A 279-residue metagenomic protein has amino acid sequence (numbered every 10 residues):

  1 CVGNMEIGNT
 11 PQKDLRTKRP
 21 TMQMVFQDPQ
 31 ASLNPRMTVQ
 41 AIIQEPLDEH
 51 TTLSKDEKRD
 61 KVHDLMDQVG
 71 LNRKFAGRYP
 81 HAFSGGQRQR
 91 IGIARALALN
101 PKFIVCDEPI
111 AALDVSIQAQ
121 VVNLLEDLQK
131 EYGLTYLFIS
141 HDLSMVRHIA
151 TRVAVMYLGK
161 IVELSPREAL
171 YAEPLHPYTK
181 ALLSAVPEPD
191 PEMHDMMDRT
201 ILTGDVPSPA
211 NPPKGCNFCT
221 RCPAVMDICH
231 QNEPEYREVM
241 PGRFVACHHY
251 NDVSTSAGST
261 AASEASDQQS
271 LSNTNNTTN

Functional and structural regions predicted by a protein language model:
C1, E6-Q23, E49, A169-P174 (+1 more regions): ABC ATPase NBD coupling module
N4, N9-K13, M37-E57, G70 (+1 more regions): ABC-type ATPase nucleotide-binding domains, specifically the catalytic core motifs of the NBD
E6, D56-K74, L183-S184: Conserved ABC ATPase "signature" region
Y79-F83, Q87: Conserved ABC ATPase signature
A98-K102: A short, proline-enriched helix->beta-strand linker immediately N-terminal to the Walker B motif in ABC-type P-loop
P109, L113, I117-H194: P-loop NTP-binding/switch modules centered on Walker-like glycine-rich loops
P166-D267: Charged, flexible cofactor/metal-binding loops and thiol motifs
